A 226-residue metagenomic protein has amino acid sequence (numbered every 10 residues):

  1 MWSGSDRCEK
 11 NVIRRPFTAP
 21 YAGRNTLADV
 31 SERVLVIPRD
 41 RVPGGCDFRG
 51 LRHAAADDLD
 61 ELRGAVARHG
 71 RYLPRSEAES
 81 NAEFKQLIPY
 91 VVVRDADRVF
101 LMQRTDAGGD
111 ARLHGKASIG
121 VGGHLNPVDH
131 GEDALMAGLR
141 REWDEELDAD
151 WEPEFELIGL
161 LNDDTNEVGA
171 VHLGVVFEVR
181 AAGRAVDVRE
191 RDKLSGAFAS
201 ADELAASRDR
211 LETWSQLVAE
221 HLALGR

Functional and structural regions predicted by a protein language model:
A28-A67: Extreme N-terminus nucleophile/cap motif
L35-R41, R75, G115-V128, G159-R226: Nudix hydrolase/Nudix homology domain
L51-R98, R104-G108: Acidic, metal-coordinating catalytic segment for phosphate/diphosphate chemistry, firing primarily on the Nudix
R98-E145: Conserved Nudix-box catalytic region and its N-terminal flanking loop in Nudix hydrolases and closely related
D150-G159: A short coil-to-beta-strand element that immediately follows conserved catalytic motifs
